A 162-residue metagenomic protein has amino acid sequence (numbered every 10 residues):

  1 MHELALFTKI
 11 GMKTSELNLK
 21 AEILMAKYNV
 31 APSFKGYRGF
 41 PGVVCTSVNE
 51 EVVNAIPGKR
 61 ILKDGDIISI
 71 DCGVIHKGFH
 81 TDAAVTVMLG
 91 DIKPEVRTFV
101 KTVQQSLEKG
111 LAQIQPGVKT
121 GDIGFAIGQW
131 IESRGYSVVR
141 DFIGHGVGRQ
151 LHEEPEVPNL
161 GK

Functional and structural regions predicted by a protein language model:
M1-K162: Active-site neighborhoods and metal-handling regions in enzymes and metal-associated proteins
